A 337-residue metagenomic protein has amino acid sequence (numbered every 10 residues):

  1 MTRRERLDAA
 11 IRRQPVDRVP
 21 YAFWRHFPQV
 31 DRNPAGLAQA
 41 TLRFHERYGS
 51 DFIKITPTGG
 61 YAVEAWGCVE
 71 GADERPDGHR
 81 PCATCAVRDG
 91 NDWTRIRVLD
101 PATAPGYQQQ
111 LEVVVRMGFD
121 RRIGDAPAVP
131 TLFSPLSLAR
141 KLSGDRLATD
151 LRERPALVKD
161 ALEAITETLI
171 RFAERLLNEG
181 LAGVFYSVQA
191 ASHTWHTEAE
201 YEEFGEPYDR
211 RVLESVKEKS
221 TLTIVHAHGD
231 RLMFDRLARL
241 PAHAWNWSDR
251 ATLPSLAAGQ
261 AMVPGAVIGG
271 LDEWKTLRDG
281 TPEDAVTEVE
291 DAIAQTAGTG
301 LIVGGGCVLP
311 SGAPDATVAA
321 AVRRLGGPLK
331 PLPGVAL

Functional and structural regions predicted by a protein language model:
M1-D31, A40, P101-L337: Active-site loop segments of alpha/beta catalytic cores
P15-G78, C82-T94: N-terminal capping/small domains of soluble enzymes
D77-G118: A gly/proline- and charged-residue-enriched helix-loop-helix capping module
